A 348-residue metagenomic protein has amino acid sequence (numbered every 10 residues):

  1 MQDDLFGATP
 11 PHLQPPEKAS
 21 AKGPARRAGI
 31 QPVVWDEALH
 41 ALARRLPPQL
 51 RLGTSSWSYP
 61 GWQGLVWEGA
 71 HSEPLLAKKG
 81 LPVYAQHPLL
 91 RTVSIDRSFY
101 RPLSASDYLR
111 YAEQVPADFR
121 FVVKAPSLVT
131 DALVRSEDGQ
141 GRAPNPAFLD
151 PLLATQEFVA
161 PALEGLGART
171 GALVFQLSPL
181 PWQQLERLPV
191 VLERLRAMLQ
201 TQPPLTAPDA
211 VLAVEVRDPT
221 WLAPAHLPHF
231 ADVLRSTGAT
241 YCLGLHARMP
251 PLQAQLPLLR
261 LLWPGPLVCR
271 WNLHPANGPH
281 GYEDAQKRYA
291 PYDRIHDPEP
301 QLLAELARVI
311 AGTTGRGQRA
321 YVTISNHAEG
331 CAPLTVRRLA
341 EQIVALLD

Functional and structural regions predicted by a protein language model:
M1-D348: Residues lining hydrophobic/aromatic ligand-binding pockets adjacent to catalytic sites
